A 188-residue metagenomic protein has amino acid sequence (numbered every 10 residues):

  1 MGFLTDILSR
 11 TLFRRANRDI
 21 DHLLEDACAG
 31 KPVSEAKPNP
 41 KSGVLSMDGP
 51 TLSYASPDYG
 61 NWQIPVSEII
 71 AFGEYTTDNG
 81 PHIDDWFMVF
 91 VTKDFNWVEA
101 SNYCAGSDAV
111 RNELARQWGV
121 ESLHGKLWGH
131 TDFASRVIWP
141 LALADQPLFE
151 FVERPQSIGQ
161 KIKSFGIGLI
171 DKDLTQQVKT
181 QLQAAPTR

Functional and structural regions predicted by a protein language model:
M1-R188: Eukaryotic intrinsically disordered, low-complexity regulatory linkers and tails enriched in Ser/Thr/Pro
